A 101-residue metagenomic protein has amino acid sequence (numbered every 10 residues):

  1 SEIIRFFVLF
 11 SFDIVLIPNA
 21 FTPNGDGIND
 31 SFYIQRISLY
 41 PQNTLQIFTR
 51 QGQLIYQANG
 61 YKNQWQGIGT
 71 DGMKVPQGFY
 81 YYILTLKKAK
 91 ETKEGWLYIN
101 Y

Functional and structural regions predicted by a protein language model:
R5-Y101: Short loop/turn motifs at secondary-structure boundaries
